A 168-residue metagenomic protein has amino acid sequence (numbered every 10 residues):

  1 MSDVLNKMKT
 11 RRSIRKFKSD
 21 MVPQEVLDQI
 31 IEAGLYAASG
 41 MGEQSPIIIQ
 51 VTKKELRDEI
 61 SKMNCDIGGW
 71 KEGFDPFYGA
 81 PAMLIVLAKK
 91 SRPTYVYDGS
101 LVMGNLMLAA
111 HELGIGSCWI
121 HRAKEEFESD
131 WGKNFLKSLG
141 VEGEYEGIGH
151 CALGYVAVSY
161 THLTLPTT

Functional and structural regions predicted by a protein language model:
M1-A82: N-terminal amphipathic, basic helical "cap/leader" segment at the start of enzyme domains
K18, I85-P93: Helix-biased detector of long, well-ordered alpha-helical tracts
G34, K90-F135: Small-aliphatic-rich amphipathic alpha-helix that forms the alpha element of a beta-alpha
V51-K54, L87-K90, R122: Histidine- and/or cysteine-centered catalytic micro-motif in compact active-site loops
A82-I85, G116-C118, G149: Structural motif
L136-V158: A glycine-rich helix N-cap at a beta->alpha junction
T161-T167: Conserved small/polar residues in nucleotide/adenosyl-binding loops
